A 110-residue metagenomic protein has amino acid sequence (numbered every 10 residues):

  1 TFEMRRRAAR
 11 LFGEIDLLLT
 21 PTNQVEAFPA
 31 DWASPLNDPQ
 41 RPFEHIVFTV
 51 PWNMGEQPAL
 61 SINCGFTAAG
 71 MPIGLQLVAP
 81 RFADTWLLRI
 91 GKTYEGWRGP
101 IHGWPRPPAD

Functional and structural regions predicted by a protein language model:
T1-M54, W104-D110: Serine-dependent amide/ester hydrolase catalytic core
M54-D110: Structural helix-boundary/capping segments
